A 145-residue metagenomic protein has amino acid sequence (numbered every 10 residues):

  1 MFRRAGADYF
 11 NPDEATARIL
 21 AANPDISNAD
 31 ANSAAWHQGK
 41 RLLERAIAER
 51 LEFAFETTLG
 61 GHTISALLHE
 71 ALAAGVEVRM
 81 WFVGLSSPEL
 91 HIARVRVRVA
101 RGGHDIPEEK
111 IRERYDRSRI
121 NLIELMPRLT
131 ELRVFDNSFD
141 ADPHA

Functional and structural regions predicted by a protein language model:
M1, P24-D25, L68-A71, R94-V97: Short, glycine/charged-enriched secondary-structure capping and boundary segments
M1-L51: Conserved substrate/cofactor phosphate-moiety recognition/catalytic segment in nucleotide-dependent phosphotransferases
A7-N11, M80, L132-V134: Conserved beta-strand scaffold positions in the cores of enzyme catalytic domains, especially in NTP/NDP-utilizing
E14-T16, G60, G84-L90, F139-A141: Conserved nucleotide-binding/hydrolysis micro-motifs of P-loop NTPases
R18-A21, T63, P143: Active-site-proximal flexible loops/turns
A31-V83, S118, L125-M126, R133: Glycine-rich phosphate-binding loop used to anchor ATP phosphates in small-molecule kinases, encompassing both
A74-L122: A glycine- and Lys/Arg-enriched "phosphate-lid" helix/loop adjacent to the NTP-binding pocket of small-molecule kinases
E124-A145: NTP-dependent small-molecule kinase module
